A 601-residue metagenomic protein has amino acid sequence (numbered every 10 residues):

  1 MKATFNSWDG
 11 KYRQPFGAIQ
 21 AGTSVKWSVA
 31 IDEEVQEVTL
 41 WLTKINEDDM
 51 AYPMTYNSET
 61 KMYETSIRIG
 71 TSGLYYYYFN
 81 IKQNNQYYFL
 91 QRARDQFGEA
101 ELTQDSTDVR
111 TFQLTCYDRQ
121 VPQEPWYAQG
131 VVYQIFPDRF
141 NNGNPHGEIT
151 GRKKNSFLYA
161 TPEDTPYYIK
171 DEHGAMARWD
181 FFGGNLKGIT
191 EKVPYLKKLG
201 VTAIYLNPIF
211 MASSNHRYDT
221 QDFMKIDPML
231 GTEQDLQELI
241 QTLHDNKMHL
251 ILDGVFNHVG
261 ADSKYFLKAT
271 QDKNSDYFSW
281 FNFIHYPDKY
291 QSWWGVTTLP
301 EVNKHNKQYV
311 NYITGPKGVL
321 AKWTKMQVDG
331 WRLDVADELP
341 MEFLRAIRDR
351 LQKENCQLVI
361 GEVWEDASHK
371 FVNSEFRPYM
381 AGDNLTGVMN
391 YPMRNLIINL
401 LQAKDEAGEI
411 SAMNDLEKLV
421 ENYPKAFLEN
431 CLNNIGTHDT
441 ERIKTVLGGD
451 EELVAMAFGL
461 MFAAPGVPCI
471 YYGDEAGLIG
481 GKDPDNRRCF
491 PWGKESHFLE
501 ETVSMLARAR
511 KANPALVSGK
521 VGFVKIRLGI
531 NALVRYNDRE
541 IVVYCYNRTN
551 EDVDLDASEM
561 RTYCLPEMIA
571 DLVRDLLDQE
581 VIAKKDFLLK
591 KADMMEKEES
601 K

Functional and structural regions predicted by a protein language model:
M1-A128: Glycan-association/targeting regions that enable binding to alpha-glucans and other polysaccharides
Q14-F16, V524-M560: Carbohydrate-binding surface patches
K26-D32, V38, T549-Y563: Surface-exposed beta-strand/loop patches in extracellular or lumenal glycoproteins
V29, I135, L196, L206 (+10 more regions): Conserved, mostly hydrophobic/aromatic
I31-E33, V131, A570-K601: C-terminal beta-strand-rich structural cap/linker in extracellular carbohydrate-active enzymes
F136-A203, I209-M326, A346-K353, H369-K370 (+1 more regions): Substrate-binding/active-site clefts of carbohydrate-active enzymes
D138, V372-S374, P378-G387, E429 (+2 more regions): Aromatic/acidic polysaccharide-binding cleft in carbohydrate-active enzymes
I240-H249, H258, S263-K273, V319 (+7 more regions): Active-site-proximal helices and loops of the catalytic beta/alpha 8
